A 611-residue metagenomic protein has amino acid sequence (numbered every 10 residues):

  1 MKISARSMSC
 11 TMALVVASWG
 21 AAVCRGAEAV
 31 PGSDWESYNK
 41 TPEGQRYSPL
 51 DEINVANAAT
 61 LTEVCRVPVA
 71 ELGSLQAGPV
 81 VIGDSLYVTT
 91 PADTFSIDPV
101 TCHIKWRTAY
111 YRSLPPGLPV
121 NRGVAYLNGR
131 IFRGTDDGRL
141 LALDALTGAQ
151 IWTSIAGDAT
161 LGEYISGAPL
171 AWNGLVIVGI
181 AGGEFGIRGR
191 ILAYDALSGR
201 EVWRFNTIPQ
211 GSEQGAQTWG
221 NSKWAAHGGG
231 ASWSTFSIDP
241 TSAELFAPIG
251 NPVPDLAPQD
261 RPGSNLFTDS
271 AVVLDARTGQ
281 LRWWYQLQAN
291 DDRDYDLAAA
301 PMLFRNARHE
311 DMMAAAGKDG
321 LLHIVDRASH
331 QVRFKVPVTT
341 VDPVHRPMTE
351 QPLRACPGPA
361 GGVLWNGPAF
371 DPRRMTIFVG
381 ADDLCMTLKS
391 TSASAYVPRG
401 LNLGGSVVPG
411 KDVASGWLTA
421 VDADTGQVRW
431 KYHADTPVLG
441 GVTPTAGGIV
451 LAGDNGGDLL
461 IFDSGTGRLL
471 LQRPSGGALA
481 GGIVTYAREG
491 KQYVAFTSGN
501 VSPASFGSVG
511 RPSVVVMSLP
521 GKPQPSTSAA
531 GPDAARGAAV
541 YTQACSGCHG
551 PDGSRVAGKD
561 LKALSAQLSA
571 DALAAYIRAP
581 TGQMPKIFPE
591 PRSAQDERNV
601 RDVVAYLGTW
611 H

Functional and structural regions predicted by a protein language model:
A27-V69, H103-R112, A149-D158, R200-P209 (+9 more regions): Aromatic (tryptophan-biased) beta-strands that constitute blades/sheets of beta-rich domains
G32-N39, L72-A92, P116-L140, Y164-R188 (+8 more regions): Repeat-blade elements of multi-bladed beta-propeller folds
K40, R327, C548-S554, R578 (+1 more regions): Detector for the c-type heme attachment site
G481-S528: Blade-level signature of beta-propeller repeat domains, shared across WD40, Kelch, NHL, RCC1 and BNR/Asp-box propellers
K522-V540: Electrostatic cytochrome c docking/interface patches
P523, E590-H611: C-terminal capping alpha-helices of c-type cytochrome domains
G537-P551, L573, M584, V603-L607: The canonical Cys-X-X-Cys-His
G550-E590: Gly/Gly-Pro-rich "capping" loops immediately C-terminal to redox-active cysteine motifs in periplasmic/lumenal
